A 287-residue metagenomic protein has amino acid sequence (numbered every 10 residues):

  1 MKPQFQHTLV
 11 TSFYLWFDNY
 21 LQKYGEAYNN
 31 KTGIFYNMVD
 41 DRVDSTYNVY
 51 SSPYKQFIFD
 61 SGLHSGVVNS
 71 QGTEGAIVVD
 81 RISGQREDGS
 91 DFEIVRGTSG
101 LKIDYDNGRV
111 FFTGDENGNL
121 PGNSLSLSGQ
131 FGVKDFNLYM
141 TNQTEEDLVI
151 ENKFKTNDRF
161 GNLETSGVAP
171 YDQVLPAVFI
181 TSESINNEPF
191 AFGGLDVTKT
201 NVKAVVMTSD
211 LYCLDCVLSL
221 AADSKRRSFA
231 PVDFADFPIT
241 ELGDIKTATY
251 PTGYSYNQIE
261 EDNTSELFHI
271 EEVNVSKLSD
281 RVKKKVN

Functional and structural regions predicted by a protein language model:
M1-K31, A169, E183-K199, K246-N287: Short, charged interaction patches at domain edges and termini
K2-G100, E116-L120, S128-E145: Extended beta-strand solenoid/passenger and fiber regions
Q4-F17, N142-L148, L218-P238: Well-ordered, non-membrane alpha-helical segments in soluble/globular domains
I58-I82, A235-V273: Low-complexity, serine/threonine/proline-enriched polar segments
D104-G114: A generic structural motif
S128-Q130, N201-M207, N287: Residue-level recognition of well-ordered beta-strand positions that form the cores of beta-sheet-rich folds across
F131-T165: Glycine/proline-rich low-complexity spacer/linker segments in large multi-domain proteins
T165-T181, V197-E260: Acidic, Ser/Thr- and Gly-enriched intrinsically disordered low-complexity segments
